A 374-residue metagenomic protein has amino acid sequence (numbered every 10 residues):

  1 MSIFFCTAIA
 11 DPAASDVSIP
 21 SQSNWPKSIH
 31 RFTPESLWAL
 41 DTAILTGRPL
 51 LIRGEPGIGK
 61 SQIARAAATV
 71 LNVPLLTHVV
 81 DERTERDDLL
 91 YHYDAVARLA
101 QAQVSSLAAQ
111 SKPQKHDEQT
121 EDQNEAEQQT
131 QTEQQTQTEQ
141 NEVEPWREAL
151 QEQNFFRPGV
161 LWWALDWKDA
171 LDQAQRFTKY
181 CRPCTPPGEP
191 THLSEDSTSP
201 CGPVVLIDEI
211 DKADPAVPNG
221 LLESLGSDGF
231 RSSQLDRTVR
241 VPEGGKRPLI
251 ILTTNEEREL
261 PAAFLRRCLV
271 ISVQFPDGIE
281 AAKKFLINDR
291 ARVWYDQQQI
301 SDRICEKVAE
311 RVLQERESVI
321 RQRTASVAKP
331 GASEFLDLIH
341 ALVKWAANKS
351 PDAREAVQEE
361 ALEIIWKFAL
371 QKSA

Functional and structural regions predicted by a protein language model:
M1-A374: C-terminal regulatory/interaction module of P-loop NTP-utilizing enzymes
